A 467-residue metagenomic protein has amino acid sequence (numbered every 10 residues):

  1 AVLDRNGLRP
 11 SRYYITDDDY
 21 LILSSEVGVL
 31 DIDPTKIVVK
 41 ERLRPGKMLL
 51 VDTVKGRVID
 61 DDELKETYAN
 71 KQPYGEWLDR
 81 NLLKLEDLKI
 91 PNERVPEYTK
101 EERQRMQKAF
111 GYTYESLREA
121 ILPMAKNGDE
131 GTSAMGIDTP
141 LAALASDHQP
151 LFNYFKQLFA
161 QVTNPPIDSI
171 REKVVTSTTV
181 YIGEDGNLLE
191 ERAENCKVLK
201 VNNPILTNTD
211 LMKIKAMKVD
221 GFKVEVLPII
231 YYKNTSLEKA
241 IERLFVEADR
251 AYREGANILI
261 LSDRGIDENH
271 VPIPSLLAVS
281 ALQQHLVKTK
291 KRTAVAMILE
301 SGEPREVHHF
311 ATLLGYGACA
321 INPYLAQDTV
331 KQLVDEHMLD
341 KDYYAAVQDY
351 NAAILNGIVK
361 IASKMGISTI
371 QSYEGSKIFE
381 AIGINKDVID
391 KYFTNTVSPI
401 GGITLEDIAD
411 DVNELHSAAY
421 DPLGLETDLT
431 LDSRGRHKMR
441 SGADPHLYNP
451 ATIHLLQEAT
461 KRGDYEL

Functional and structural regions predicted by a protein language model:
A1, L8, S25-V29, R57-A240 (+5 more regions): Flexible, glycine-rich loop/tail regions that form catalytic "lids" or insertion modules at the edges of active sites
A1-I22: Conserved catalytic micro-motifs used in adenylation/nucleotidyl-transfer and phosphoryl/amide- and methyl-transfer
L30-K36, A294-L299, D328-Q348, V359: Short beta-alpha connecting loops at secondary-structure transitions that line or flank enzyme active sites
L49, D263, L313, T369: Conserved, mostly hydrophobic/aromatic
L261-L277: Glycine-rich, proline-tolerant flexible connector loops at the mouths of alpha/beta enzymes
I273-L299, D349-I354: Alpha-helix-loop-beta-strand connector modules within alpha/beta enzyme cores
E303-G317: Catalytic cores of alpha/beta
L314-D335, Y392-F393: Glycine-rich phosphate-binding active-site loops on the catalytic face of alpha/beta enzymes
